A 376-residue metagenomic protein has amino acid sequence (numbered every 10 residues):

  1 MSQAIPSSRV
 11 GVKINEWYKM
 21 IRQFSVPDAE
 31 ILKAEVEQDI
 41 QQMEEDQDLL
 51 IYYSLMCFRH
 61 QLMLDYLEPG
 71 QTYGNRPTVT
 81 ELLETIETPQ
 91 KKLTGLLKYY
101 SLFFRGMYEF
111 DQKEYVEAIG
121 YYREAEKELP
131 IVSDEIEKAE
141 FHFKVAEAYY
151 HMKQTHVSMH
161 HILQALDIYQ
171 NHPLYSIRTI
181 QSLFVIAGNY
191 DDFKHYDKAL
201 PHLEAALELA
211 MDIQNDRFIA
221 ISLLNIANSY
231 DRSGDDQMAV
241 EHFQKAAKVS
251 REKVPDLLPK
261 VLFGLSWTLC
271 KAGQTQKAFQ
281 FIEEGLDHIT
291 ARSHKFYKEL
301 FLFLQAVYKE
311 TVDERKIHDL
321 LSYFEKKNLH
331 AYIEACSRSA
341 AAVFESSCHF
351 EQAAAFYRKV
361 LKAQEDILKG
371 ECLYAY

Functional and structural regions predicted by a protein language model:
M1-R105, I282, F324, Y332-I333 (+2 more regions): Flexible inter-repeat linkers and adjacent short helices within tandem amphipathic alpha-helical repeat scaffolds
I5-P6, E45-L50, L93-Y100, S133-E140 (+6 more regions): Alpha-solenoid helical repeat architecture
E16, C57-R59, R105, V145 (+7 more regions): Structural register within alpha-helical repeat arrays
M20, Q61, L102, E109 (+10 more regions): Residue at a conserved register position within TPR or TPR-like alpha-solenoid repeats
I21-Q38, Y66-T85, K113-E124, Q154-Q164 (+4 more regions): Helix-turn-helix repeat elements of alpha-solenoid scaffolds
A34-Q41, P77-K91, R123-D134, L163-L174 (+5 more regions): Amphipathic alpha-helical segments of tetratricopeptide repeats
M159-S229: Loop-centered beta-sheet repeat module
Q244, R251-Y376: Long, ordered, amphipathic alpha-helical scaffolds
